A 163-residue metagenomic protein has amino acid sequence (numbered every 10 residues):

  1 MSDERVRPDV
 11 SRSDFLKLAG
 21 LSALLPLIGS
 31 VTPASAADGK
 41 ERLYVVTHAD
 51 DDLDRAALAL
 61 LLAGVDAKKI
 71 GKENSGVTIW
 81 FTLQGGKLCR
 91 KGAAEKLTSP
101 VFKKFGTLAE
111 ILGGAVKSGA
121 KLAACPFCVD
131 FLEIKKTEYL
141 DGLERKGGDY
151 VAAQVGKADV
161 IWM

Functional and structural regions predicted by a protein language model:
M1-V10: N-terminal secretory signal peptides
V10-A19, L24: N-terminal export leaders
S30-Y44: C-terminal segment of N-terminal export signals and the immediately downstream linker at the start of the mature
V45-A59: Short, glycine-rich nucleotide/cofactor-binding loops
A56-K72: Histidine-anchored nucleotide/phosphate-binding helix
G76-L83, A123-P126: Short internal beta-strands
G85-L97: N-terminal beta-loop-helix "entrance" segment that forms/cooperates in small-molecule cofactor or anionic ligand
L97-A123: A glycine-rich helix N-cap at a beta->alpha junction
